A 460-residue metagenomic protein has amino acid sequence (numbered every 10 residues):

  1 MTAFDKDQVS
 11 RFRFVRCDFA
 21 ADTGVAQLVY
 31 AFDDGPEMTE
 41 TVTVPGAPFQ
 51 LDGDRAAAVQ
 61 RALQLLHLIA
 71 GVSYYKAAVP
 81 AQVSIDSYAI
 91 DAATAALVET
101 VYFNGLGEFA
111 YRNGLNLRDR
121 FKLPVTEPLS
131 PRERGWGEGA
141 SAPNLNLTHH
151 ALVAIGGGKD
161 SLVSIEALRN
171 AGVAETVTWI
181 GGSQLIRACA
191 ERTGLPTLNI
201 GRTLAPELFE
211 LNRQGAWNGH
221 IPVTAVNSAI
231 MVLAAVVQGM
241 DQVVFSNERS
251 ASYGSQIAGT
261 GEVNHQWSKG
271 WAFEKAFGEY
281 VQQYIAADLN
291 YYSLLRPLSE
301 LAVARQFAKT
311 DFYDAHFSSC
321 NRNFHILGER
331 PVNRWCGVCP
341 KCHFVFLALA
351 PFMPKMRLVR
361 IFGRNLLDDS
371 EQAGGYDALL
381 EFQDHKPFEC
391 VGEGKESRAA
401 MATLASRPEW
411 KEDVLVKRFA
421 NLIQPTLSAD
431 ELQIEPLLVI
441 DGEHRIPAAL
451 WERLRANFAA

Functional and structural regions predicted by a protein language model:
M1-P128, A142-H150, A167-A205, W217 (+1 more regions): RNA-binding accessory domains that recognize and position tRNA/RNA substrates
M1-Y30, E37, A287, A308-A460: ATP/NTP-dependent adenylation/nucleotidyl-transfer catalytic domains that generate, transfer, or process NMP-activated
S73-I85, A235-V243, L349-R360, S406-K411: Short helix-capping/linker segments at secondary-structure and domain boundaries
E127-R132, A460: Long, compositionally biased low-complexity repeat segments characteristic of intrinsically disordered regions
E133-G137: Glycine-biased, low-complexity coil/linker segments
I155-G156: Class I SAM-dependent methyltransferase "Motif I" SAM/SAH-binding loop
D160: Hydrophobic/small residue at the entry helix of a nucleotide-binding pocket
G181-A315, S319, P331: ATP-dependent adenylate-handling ligase core
